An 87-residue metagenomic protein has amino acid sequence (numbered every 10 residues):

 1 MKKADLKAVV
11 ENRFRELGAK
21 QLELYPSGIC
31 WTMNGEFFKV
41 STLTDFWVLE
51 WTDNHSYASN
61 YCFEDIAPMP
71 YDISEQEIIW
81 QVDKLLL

Functional and structural regions predicted by a protein language model:
M1-M33, S56-P68, E75-Q76, L87: Negatively charged, low-complexity tracts enriched in Asp/Glu with abundant Ser/Thr
N34-Y61: Long, continuous compositionally biased terminal/linker segments
W80-L85: Basic, glycine-rich
